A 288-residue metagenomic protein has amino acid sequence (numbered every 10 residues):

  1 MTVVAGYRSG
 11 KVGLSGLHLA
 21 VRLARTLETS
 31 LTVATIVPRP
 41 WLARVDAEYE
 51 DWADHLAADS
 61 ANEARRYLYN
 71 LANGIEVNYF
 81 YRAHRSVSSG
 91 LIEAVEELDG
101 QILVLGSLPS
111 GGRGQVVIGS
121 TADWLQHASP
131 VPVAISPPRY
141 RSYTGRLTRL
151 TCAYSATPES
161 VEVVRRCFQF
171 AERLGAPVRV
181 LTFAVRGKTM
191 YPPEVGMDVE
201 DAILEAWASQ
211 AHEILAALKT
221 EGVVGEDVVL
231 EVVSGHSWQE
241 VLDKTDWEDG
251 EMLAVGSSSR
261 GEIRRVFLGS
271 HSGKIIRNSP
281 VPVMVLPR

Functional and structural regions predicted by a protein language model:
M1-D51, N73, T148-D201, T220-D227: Small/aliphatic-rich secondary-structure junction motif
S9, I102-W124, L147, M252-N278: Glycine-rich, Arg-bearing micro-motifs that act as flexible, cationic patches
V12, D51-H55, Y69-L103, T220-L253 (+1 more regions): Structural beta-alpha unit
T32-A34, N78-R82, A134, R179-L181 (+2 more regions): General small-molecule cofactor/ligand-binding pocket signal
T35, S107-L108, T182, G256-S258 (+1 more regions): Short secondary-structure boundary segments
E50-N62, D198-Q210: A short acidic, glycine-rich active-site loop that binds or catalyzes chemistry on phosphate/adenosine moieties
V104-S107, P132-R139, V283-P287: Short beta-strand elements of ligand-binding domains
